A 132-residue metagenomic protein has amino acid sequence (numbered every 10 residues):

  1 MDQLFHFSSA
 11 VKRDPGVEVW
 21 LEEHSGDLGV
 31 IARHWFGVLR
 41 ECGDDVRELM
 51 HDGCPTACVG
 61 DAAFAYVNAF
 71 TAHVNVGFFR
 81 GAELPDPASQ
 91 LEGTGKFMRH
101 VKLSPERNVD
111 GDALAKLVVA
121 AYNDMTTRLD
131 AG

Functional and structural regions predicted by a protein language model:
M1-G132: Charge-dense, helix-prone N-terminal extensions
